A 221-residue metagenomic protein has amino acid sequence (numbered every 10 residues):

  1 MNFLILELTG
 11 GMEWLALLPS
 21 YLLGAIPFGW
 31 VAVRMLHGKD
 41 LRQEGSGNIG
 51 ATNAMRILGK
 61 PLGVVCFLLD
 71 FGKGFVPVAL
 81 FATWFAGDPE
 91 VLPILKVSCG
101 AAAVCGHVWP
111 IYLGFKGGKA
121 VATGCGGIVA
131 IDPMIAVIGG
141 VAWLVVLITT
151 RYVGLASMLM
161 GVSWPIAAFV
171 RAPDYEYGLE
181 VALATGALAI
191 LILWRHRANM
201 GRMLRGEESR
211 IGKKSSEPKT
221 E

Functional and structural regions predicted by a protein language model:
M1-A16, V78-S98, V129-A136, V170-A184: Helix-coil boundary and interhelical linker segments in multi-pass alpha-helical membrane proteins
A16, S20-A25, G29, V33 (+12 more regions): Alpha-helical transmembrane segments in multi-pass membrane proteins
G29-R34, N53, G106-K116, A142-T150 (+1 more regions): C-terminal ends of transmembrane helices
W30-L62, G201-E221: Cytosolic, membrane-interface loops and tails of multi-pass inner-membrane proteins
K39-A51, Y112-C125, Y152-M160: Short, non-helical or kinked segments that cap or interrupt transmembrane helices
M55-K60, F81-F85, A120-T150, V162-A172: Interfacial segments of multi-pass membrane proteins
V137, V153-G161, E176-L188: Loop-to-transmembrane alpha-helix initiation sites
V170-E221: Oxyanion-binding and handling regions
